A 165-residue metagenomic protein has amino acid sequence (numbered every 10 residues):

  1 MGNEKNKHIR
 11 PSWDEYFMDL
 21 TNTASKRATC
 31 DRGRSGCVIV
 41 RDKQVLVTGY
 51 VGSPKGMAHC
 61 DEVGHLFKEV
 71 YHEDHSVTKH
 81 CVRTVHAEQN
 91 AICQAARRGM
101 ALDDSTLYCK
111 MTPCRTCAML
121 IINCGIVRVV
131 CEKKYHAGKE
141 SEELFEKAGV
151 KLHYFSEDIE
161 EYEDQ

Functional and structural regions predicted by a protein language model:
M1-Q165: Zinc-dependent deaminase catalytic domain
